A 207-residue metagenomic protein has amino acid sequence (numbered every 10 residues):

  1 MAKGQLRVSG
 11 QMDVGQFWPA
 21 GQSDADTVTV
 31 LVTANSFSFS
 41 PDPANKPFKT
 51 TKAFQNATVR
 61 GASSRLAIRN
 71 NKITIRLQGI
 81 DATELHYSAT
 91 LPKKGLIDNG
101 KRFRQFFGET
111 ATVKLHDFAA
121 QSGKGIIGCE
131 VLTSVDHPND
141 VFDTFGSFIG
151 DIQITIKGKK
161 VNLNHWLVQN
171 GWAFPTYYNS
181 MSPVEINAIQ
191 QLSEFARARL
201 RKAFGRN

Functional and structural regions predicted by a protein language model:
M1-N207: Small beta-barrel nucleic-acid-binding modules, primarily SNase/OB-fold domains and secondarily Tudor-like barrels
